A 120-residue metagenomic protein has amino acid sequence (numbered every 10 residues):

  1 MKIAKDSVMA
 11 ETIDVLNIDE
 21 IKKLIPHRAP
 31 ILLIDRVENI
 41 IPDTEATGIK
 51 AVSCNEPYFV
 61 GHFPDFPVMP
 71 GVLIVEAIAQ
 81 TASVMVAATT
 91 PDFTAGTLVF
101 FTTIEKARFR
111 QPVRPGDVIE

Functional and structural regions predicted by a protein language model:
M1-K2: Iron-sulfur (Fe-S) cluster-binding modules
D6, A10-V15, A82-E120: Hydrophobic beta-strand-centered segment that forms part of the acyl-chain substrate-binding groove
L16-R28, A95-G96: Short aromatic-glycine motifs in intrinsically disordered, low-complexity regions
R28-M69: Catalytic strand-loop segment that frames the active site of acyl-thioester-processing enzymes
V37, M69-F93: Active-site helix/loop of acyl-thioester processing domains in fatty-acid/polyketide metabolism, spanning hotdog-fold
